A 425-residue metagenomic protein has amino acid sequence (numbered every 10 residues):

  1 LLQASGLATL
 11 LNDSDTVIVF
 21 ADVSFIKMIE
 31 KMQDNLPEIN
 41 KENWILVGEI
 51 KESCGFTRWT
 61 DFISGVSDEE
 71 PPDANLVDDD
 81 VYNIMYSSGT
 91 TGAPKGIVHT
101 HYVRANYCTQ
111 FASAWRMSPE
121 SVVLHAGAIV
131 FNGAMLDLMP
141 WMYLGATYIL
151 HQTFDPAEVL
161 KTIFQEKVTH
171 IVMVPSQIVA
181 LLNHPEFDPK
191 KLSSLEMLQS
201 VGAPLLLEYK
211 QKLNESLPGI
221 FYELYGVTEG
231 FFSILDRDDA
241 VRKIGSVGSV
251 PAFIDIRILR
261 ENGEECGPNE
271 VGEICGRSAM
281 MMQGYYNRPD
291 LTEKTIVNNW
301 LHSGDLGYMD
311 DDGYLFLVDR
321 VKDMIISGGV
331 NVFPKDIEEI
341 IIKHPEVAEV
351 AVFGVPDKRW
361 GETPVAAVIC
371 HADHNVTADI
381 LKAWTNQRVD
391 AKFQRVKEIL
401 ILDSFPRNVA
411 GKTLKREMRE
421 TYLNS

Functional and structural regions predicted by a protein language model:
L1-D61, A372-H374: Structural core segment of the AMP-binding/adenylate-forming
L1-L11, V23-M28, A126, A146-E166 (+2 more regions): ATP-dependent adenylate-forming carboxylate-activation enzymes
L2, T9-N12, V19-A21, I163 (+10 more regions): AMP-binding/adenylate-forming catalytic core of the ANL superfamily
K51, S64-Y86, A93, R116-V122: Conserved pre-ATP/AMP-binding loop-to-beta segment of ANL
D61, Y143-A146, V168-M173, L182-K243 (+1 more regions): Gly/Ser/Thr-rich phosphate-binding loop
Y82-N106, L414: Conserved AMP-binding A3 loop
P94-G96, Y107-F111, L160-T162, I178-P185 (+8 more regions): Adenylate-forming
A105-V122, I129-H170, A180, H184: Conserved AMP-binding/adenylation subdomain of ANL enzymes
